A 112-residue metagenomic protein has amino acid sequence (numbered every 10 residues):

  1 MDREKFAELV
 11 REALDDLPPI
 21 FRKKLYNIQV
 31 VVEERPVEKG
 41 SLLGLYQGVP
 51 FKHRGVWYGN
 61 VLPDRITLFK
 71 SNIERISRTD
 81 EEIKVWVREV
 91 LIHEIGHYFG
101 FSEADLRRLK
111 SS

Functional and structural regions predicted by a protein language model:
M1-A7, R11, S41-L42, L62-P63 (+2 more regions): Phosphate/ribose-recognition catalytic cores of enzymes acting on nucleotide-derived substrates
K5-V10, P19-N27, I73-E74, V85 (+2 more regions): Short alpha-helical interface patches
L14, P19-T67: Auxiliary, metal-adjacent structural segments of Zn-dependent hydrolase domains
Q47-K84, R88, Y98-S112: Active-site scaffold of zinc-dependent metalloenzymes
E94: Walker B catalytic acidic pair
